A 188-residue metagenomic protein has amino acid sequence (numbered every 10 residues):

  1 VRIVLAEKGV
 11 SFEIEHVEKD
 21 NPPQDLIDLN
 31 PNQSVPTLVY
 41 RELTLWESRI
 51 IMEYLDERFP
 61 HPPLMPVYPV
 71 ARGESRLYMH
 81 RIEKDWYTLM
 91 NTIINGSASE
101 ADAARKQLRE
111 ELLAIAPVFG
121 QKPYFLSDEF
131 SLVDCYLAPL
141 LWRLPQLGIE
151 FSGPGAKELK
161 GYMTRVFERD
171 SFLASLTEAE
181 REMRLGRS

Functional and structural regions predicted by a protein language model:
V1-P117, P123: GST-like domain detector, emphasizing the conserved glutathione-binding G-site in the N-terminal thioredoxin-like
E18-D20, K157, A179-E180: Residue-level "edge-of-site" marker
D28, E168, T177: Phosphate-coordinating loops and pocket residues in cytosolic domains that bind phosphorylated ligands
W46, L112, L140, S175-E178: Tryptophan-centric aromatic hotspots in well-structured domains and transmembrane helices
D56-P60, E83, G120, P145-I149 (+2 more regions): Hydrophobic/aromatic-lined pockets within catalytic cores
F125-E150, P154-G155, K160-V166, L176: GST superfamily/GST-like fold recognition
L176-S188: Acidic/histidine-enriched, glycine/proline-rich intrinsically disordered or flexible terminal extensions
